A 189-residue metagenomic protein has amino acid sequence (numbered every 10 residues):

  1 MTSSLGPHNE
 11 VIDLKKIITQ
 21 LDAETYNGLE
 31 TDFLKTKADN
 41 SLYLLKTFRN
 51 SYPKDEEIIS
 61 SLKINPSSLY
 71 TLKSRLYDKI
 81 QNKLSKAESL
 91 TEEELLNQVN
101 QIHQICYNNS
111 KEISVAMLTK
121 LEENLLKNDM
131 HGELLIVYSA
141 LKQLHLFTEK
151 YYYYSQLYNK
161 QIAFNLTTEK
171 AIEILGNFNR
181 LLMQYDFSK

Functional and structural regions predicted by a protein language model:
M1-S188: Flexible inter-repeat linkers and adjacent short helices within tandem amphipathic alpha-helical repeat scaffolds
